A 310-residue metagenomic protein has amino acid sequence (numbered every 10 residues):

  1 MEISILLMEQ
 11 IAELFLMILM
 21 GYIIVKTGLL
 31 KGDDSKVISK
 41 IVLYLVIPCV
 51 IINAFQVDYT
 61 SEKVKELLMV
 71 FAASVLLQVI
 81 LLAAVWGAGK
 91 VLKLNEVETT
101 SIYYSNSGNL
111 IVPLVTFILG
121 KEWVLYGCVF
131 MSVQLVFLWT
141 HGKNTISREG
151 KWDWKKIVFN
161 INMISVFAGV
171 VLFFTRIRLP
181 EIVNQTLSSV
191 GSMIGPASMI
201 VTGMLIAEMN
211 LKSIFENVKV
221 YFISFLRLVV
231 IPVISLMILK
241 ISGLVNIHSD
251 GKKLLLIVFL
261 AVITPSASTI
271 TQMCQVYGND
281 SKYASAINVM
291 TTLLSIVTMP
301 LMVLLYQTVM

Functional and structural regions predicted by a protein language model:
M1-M310: Alpha-helical transmembrane segments of multi-pass small-molecule/ion transporters
